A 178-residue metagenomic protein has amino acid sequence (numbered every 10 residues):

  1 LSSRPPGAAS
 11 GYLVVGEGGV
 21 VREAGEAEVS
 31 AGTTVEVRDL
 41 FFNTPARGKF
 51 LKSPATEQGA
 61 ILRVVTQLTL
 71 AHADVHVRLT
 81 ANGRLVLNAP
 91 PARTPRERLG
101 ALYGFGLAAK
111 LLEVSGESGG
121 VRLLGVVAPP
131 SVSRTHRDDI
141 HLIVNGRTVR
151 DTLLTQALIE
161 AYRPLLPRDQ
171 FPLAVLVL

Functional and structural regions predicted by a protein language model:
L1-L178: N-terminal phosphate-binding caps/lids of nucleotide- and nucleic-acid-binding domains
